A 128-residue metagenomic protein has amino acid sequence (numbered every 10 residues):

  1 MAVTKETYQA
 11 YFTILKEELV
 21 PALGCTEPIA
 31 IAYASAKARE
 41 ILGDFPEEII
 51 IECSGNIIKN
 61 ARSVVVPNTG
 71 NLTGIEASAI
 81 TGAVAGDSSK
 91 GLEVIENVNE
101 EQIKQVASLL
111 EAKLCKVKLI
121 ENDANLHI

Functional and structural regions predicted by a protein language model:
A2-I128: Generic N-terminal targeting/processing segments that precede catalytic cores or assembly contacts
